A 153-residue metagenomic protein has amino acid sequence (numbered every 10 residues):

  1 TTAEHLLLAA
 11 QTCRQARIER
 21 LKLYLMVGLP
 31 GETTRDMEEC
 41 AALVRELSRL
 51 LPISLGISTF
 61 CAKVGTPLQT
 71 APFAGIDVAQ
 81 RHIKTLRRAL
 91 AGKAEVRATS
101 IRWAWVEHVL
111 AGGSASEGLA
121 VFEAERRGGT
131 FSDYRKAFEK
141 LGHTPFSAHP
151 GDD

Functional and structural regions predicted by a protein language model:
T1-R49, G65-R81: Conserved non-cysteine loop/helix-boundary elements of the Radical SAM core domain that shape
T12-A16, S54-T59, A148-G151: Short, compositionally biased low-complexity segments
E19-L25, I53-S58, V96-A98: Hydrophobic faces of well-ordered beta-strands that scaffold small-molecule active sites in alpha/beta enzyme cores
L25-G31, T59-K63, S100-A104: Active-site-proximal loop/turn and secondary-structure-junction residues that shape catalytic pockets, frequently
R35, L51-I53, T59-C61: Contiguous mid-protein beta-loop-alpha structural module that forms a pocket-lining wall or clamp of enzyme active
L47-L51, K84-E95: Structural alpha-beta junctions
F73-R87, E117-R126: Acidic, Ser/Thr-rich peripheral helices and adjacent loops at domain boundaries
A91-D153: Radical SAM enzyme core and accessory elements
